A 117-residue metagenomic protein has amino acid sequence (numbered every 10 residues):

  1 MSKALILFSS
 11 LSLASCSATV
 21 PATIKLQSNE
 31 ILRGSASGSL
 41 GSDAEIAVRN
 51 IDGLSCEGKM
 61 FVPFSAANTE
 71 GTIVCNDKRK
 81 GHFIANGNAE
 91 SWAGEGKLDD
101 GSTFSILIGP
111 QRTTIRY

Functional and structural regions predicted by a protein language model:
A4-L13: Sec-dependent N-terminal signal peptides
V20-I24, A44-V48, G71-T72, W92-K97: Short polybasic amphipathic segments
L26-D43, F83, I106: Short, solvent-exposed loop/hinge segments that bridge or flank secondary-structure elements
Q27-I31, I51-S55, N76-K80, D99-T103: Glycine-centered tight beta-turn/hairpin loop motif at sheet-sheet or coil-to-beta transitions
R33-N68: Post-signal-peptide N-terminal segment of Sec-exported extracytoplasmic proteins
V62-K97: Mid-chain, structured segments of secreted extracytoplasmic proteins
N88-Y117: C-terminal partner/receptor-binding element of secreted or periplasmic proteins
